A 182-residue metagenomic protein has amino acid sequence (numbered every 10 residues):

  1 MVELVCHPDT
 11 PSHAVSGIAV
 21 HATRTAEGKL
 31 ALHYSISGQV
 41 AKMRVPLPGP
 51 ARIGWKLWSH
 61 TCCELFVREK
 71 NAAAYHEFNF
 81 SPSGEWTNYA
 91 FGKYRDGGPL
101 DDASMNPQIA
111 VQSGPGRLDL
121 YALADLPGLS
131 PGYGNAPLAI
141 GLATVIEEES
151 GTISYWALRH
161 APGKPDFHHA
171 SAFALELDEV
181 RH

Functional and structural regions predicted by a protein language model:
M1-L47, L158-H182: Order/disorder boundary and secretion-linked terminal/linker segments
S12-A14, R24-L30, L57-S59, A72 (+2 more regions): Solvent-exposed loop and beta-edge segments used for protein-protein assembly and interaction
I18-R24, M105-S113: Short amphipathic beta-strand and strand-loop transition segments with alternating hydrophobic
I18-V20, L32, C63, L120-A122 (+1 more regions): Hydrophobic residues positioned within well-ordered beta-strands of beta-sheet architectures
R24-A26, I36-V40, E69, A124-G128 (+1 more regions): Beta-strand elements of well-folded, non-transmembrane domains
R52-M105, I109-A110: Extracellular/luminal beta-rich ligand-recognition and adhesion surfaces characterized by aromatic-Gly/Pro-enriched
G54-T61, E69-Y75, Y133-H182: Acidic/polar low-complexity flexible segments
S113-L129: Localized edge beta-strand/strand-to-loop motifs within extracellular or lumenal beta-rich domains
